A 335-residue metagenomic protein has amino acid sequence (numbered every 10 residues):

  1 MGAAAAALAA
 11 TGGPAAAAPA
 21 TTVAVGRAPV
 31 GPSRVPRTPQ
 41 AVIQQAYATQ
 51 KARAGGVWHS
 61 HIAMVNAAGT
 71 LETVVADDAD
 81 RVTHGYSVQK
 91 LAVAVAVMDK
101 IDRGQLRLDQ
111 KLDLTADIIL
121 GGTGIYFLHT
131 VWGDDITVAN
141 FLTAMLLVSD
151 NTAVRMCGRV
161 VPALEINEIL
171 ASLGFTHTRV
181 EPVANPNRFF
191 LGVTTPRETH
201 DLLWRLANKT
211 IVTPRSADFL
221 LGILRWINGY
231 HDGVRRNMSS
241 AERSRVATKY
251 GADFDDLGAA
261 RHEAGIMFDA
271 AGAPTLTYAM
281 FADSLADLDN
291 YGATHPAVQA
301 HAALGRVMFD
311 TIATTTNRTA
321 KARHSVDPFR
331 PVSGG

Functional and structural regions predicted by a protein language model:
M1-A20: N-terminal export signals
V23-Y47, A54, T210-G233, N237-E242 (+2 more regions): Structured C-terminal helix/loop/strand segments within mature extracytoplasmic catalytic/sensor domains
T38-A79, M280: A short, well-structured edge-of-sheet supersecondary motif
P39, D109-F127, V161-P162, I223 (+1 more regions): Acidic helix-start/capping segments at beta-turn-to-alpha-helix junctions
V57-H59, R155-I211: Mid-domain, small-residue-enriched loop/turn segments at the edges of structured enzyme/sensor domains
A63-N66, T115-D117, M145-S149, C157-V160 (+6 more regions): Active-site-proximal beta-strand/loop segments in catalytic clefts of secreted hydrolases
T83-L112, Y278: Active-site SXXK
I118-R155, A163: Conserved catalytic neighborhood of penicillin-recognizing serine enzymes
